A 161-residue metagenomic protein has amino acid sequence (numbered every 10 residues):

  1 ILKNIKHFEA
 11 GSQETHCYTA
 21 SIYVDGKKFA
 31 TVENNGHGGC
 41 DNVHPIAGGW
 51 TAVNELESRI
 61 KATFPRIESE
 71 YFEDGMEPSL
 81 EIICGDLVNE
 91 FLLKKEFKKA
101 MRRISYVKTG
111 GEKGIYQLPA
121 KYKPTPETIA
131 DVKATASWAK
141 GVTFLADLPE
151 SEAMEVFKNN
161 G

Functional and structural regions predicted by a protein language model:
I1-V24, K28-G161: Terminal leader/tail segments of proteins
